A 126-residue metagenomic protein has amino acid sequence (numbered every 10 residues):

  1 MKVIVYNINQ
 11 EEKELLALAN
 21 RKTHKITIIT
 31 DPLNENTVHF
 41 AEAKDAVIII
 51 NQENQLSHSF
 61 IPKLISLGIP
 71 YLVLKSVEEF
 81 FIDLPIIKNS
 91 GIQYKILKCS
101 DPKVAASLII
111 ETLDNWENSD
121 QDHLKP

Functional and structural regions predicted by a protein language model:
M1-A43: N-terminal glycine-/charge-rich "phosphate-binding" loop or analogous flexible N-terminal tail
A46-D120: Phosphate/diphosphate ligand-binding glycine-rich loop within oxidoreductases
D120-P126: CheY-like receiver
